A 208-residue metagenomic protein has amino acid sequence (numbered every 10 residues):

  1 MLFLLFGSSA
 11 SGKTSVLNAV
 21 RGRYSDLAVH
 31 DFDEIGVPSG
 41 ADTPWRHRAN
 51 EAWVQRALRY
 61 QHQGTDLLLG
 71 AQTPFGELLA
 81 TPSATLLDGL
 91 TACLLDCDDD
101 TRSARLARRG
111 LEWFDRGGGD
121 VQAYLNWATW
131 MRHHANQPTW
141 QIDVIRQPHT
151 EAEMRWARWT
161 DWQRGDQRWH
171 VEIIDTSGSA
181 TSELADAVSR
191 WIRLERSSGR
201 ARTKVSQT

Functional and structural regions predicted by a protein language model:
L2: Walker A (P-loop) ATP-phosphate-binding motif of ABC ATPase nucleotide-binding domains
L5: Hydrophobic anchor at the beta1->P-loop junction of P-loop NTPases
S8, T14-Q61: Conserved substrate/cofactor phosphate-moiety recognition/catalytic segment in nucleotide-dependent phosphotransferases
H62-G70, T91: Loop/turn-to-beta-strand initiation segments
T73-G76, C97-R102, S179-A180: Conserved nucleotide-binding/hydrolysis micro-motifs of P-loop NTPases
L86-R109: Conserved phosphate-donor/acceptor-positioning beta-strand/loop module used by diverse small-molecule
E112-E183, A187, R202, S206: Small-molecule kinase domains that catalyze NTP-dependent phosphoryl transfer to phosphate-bearing small molecules
A187-S198: C-terminal alpha-helix
